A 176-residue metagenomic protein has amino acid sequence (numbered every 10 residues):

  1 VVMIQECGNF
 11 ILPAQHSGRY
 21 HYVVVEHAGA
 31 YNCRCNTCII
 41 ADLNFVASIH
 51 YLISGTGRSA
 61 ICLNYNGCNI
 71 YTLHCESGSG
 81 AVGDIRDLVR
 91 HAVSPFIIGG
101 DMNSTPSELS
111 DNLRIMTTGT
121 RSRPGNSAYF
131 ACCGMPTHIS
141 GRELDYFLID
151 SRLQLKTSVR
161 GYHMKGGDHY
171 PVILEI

Functional and structural regions predicted by a protein language model:
V1-M3, I70-T72, I97-G99, L148: Structural motif
M3-C68, L73-C75, R160-H163: Structured beta-strand-rich core segments of catalytic domains in phosphoester-bond hydrolases
I11-A14, R58, S79-V82, P106-L109: Extracytoplasmic/secreted cell-surface and envelope-processing proteins
C33, A81-V82, T137, G141: Solvent-exposed, acidic/flexible segments
S59-C62, G80-D84, G166-Y170: A short, polar/proline- and glycine-enriched secondary-structure boundary/capping micro-motif
G80-S94: A long, amphipathic alpha-helix that forms part of the scaffold/cap immediately adjacent to metal-dependent active
V93-I97, M102-I176: Metal-dependent phosphoester-hydrolase catalytic domains
